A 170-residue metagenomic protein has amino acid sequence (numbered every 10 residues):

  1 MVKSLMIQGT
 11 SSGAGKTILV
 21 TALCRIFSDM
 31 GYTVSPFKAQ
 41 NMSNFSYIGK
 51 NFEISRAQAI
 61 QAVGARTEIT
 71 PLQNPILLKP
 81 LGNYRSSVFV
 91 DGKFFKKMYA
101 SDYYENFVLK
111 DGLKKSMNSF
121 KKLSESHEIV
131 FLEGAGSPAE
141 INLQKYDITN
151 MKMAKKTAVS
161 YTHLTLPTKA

Functional and structural regions predicted by a protein language model:
V2-A14, I18-L164: Flexible phosphate-sensing "switch/lid" loops adjacent to ATP/NTP-binding sites across phosphate-transfer
T165-A170: A short, hydrophobic C-terminal helix/tail in secreted or cell-surface proteins
